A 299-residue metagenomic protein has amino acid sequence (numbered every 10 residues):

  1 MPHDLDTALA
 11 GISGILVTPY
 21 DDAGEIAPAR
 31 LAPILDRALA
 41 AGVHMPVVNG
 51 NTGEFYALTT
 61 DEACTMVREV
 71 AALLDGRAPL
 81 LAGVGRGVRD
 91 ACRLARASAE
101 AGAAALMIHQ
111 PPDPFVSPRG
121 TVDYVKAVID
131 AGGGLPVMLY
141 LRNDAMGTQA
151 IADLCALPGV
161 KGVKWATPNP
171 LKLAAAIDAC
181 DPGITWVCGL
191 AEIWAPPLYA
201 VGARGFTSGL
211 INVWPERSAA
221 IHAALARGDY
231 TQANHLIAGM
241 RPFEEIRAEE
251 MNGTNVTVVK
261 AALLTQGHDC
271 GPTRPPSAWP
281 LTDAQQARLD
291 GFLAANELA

Functional and structural regions predicted by a protein language model:
P2-A145, A278-W279: Active-site beta->alpha loop and helix N-cap motifs at the rims of alpha/beta catalytic domains
G11-V17, L35-R37, A41, A200-G202 (+2 more regions): C-terminal alpha-helical cap/extension of soluble enzyme domains
G14-V17, A27, G53-Y56, R86-V88 (+6 more regions): Short, flexible micro-motifs
L31, A63, V67, A91 (+7 more regions): A general structural signal for well-ordered alpha-helical segments in protein cores
A41, T65, E69-L73, A97 (+9 more regions): Alpha-helical structural signal in soluble globular domains
L58-D61, R93-L94, P118-T121, A150-I151 (+3 more regions): Short secondary-structure transition/capping segments
P112-D113, G159-V160, R274: Glycine-rich phosphate-binding "P-loop"
G133, R142-E244, A248-M251: Catalytic alpha/beta core domains of metabolic enzymes, predominantly
